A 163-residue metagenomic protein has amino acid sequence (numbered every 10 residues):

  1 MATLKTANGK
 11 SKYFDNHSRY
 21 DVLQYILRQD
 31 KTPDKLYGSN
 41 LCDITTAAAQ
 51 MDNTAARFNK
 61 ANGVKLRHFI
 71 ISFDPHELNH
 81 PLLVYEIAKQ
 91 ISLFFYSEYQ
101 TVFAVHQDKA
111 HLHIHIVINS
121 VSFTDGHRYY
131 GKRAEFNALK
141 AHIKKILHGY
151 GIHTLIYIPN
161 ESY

Functional and structural regions predicted by a protein language model:
M1-Y163: N-terminal nicking endonuclease/strand-transfer module with a His-rich metal-binding environment and a catalytic Tyr
